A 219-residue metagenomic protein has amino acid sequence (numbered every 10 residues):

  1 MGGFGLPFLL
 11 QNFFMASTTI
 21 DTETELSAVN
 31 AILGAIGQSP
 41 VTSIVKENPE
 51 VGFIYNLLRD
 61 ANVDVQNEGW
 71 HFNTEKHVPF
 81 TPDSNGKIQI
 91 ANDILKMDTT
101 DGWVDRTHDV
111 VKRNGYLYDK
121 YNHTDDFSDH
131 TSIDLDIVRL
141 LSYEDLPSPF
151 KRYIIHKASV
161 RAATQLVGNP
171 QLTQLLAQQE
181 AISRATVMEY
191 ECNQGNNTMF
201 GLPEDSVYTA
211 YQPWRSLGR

Functional and structural regions predicted by a protein language model:
M1-G2, L6: Targeting/processing segments of secretory and organellar proteins
L10-R219: Glycine-enriched, solvent-exposed interface loops adjoining structured elements
